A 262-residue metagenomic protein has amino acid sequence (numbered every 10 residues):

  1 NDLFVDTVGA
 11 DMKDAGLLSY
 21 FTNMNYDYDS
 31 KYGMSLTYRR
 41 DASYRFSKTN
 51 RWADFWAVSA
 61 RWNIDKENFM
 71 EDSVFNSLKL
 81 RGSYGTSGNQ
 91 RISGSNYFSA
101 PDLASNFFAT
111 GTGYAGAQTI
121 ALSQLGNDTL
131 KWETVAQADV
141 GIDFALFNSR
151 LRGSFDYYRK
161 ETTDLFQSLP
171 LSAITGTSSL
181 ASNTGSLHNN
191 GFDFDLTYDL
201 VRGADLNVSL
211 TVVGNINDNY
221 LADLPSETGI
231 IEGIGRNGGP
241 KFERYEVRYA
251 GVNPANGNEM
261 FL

Functional and structural regions predicted by a protein language model:
N1, N256-L262: Short, intrinsically disordered, charge-balanced linker/junction segments flanking boundaries in proteins
N1-N253: Extracellular/periplasmic, surface-exposed regions of secreted and cell-surface proteins
